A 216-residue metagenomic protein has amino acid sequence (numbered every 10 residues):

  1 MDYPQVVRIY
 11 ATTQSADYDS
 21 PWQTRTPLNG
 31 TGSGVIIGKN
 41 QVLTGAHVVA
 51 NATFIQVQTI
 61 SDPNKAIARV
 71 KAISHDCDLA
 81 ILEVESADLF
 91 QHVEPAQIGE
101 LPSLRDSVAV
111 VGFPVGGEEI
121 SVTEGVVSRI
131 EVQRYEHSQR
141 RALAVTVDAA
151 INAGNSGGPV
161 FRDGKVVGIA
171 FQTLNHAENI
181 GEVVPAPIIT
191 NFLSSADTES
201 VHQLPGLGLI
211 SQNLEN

Functional and structural regions predicted by a protein language model:
M1, I9, V115-E118, V166-N216: C-terminal cap/linker of serine protease catalytic domains
M1-V35, V42-G45, F54, N191-I210: N-terminal activation segment of mature serine protease catalytic domains
R8, L43, Q56, A109 (+2 more regions): Hydrophobic beta-strand signal
Y18-R25, I73-C77, I130-V145, E199-H202 (+1 more regions): Gly/Ser-enriched beta-turn/beta-hairpin loop segments
R25, A149-A150, G154, G158 (+1 more regions): PDZ/PDZ-like domain segments forming the peptide/carboxylate-binding groove, activating on the N-terminal beta-strands
T31, G45-A50, G112, S128-R129 (+3 more regions): Short beta->alpha transition motifs characteristic of CBS
V35, A150-I169: Catalytic nucleophile loop of clan PA
I36-I120, A144, A153, A177: Conserved active-site neighborhood of the chymotrypsin/trypsin-like protease fold
